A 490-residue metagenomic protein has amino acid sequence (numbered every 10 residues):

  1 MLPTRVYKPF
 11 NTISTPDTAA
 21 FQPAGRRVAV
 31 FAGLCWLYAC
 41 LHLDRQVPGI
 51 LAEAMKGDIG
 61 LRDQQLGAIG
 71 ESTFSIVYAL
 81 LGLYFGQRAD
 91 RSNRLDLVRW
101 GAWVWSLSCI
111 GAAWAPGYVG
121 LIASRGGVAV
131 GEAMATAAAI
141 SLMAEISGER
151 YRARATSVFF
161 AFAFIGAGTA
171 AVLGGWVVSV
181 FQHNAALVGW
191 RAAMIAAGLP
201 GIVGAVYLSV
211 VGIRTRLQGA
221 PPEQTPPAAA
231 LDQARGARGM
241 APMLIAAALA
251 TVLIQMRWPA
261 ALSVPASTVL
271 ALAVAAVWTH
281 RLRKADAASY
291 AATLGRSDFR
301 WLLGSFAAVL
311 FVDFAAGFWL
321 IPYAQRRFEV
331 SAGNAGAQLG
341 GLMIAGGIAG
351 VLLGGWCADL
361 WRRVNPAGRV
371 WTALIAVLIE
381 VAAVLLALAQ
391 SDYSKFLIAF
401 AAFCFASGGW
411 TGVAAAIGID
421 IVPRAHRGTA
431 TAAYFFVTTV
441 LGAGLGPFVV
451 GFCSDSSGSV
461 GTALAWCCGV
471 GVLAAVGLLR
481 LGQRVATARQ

Functional and structural regions predicted by a protein language model:
P48-G49, P242-S267, S297-L352, T411 (+1 more regions): Extracytoplasmic gate region of multi-pass secondary transporters
L51-L80: Extracellular/periplasmic helix-loop-helix junction of adjacent transmembrane segments in MFS-like secondary
G60, N93, W114-G120, G131 (+2 more regions): Helix-breaking motifs and short loop linkers at transmembrane-helix boundaries and internal kinks in secondary membrane
I69-Q87, I140, G341-G354: Central cavity-lining transmembrane alpha-helices of secondary-active solute carriers, predominantly the Major
L80-V119: Conserved MFS/SLC helix-loop-helix module at the cytosolic interface between two early adjacent transmembrane helices
S124-F162: Cytoplasmic helix-loop-helix junction between adjacent transmembrane helices in 12-TM secondary transporters
F159, A163-R216, A229-L270: Helix-loop-helix hairpin linking two adjacent transmembrane segments in secondary transporters
P366-A414: C-terminal transmembrane helical hairpin of 12-TM major facilitator-type secondary transporters
